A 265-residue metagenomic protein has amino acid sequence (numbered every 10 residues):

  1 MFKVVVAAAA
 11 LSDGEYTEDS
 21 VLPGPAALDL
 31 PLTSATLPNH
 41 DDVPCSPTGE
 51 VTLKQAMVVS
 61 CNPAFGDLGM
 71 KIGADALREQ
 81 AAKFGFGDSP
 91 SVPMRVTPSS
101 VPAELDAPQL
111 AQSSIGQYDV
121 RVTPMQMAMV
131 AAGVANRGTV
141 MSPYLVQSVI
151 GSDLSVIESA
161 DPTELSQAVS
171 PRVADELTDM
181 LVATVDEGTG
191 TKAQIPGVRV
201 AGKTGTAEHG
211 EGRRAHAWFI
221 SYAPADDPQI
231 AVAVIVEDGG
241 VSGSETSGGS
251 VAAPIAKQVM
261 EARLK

Functional and structural regions predicted by a protein language model:
V5-D238: Beta-lactam-recognizing serine transpeptidase/beta-lactamase-like catalytic domain environment
V156-D161, M180, A252-K265: Short, gly/Ser/Thr-rich active-site loops of penicillin-recognizing serine hydrolases
V236-V251: A short acidic/glycine-rich loop-to-helix N-cap element
